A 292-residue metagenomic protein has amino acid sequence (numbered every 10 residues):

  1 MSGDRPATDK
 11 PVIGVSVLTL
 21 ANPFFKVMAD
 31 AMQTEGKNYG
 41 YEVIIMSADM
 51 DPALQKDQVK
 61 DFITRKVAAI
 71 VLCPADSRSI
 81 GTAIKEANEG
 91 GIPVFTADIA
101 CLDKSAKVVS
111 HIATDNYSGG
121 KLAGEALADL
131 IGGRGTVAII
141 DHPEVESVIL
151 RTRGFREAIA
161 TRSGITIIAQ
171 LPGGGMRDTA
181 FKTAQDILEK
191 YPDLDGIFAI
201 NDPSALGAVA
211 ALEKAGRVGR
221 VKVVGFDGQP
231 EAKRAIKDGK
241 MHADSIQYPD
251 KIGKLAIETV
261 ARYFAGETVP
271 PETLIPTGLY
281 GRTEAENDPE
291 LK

Functional and structural regions predicted by a protein language model:
M1-P11, S147, A158-I159, Y248-K292: Hinge/cleft segment of the Venus flytrap/periplasmic-binding protein
K10-Y39, V43-D61, R65-V67, C73-S77 (+4 more regions): Extracytoplasmic "Venus flytrap"
I13, Q55, I112-V137, I149-L150 (+3 more regions): Hydrophobic alpha-helical segments within soluble ligand-binding/sensing domains
V15, I45, L72, V94-T96 (+3 more regions): Hydrophobic residues in well-ordered beta-strands that form the structural core
F24-Y41, G119-A126, S147-I165, T179 (+3 more regions): Short, solvent-exposed amphipathic alpha-helices that sit in or adjacent to ligand/effector-binding or catalytic
G36-A48, T136-D141, R156-D178, P276: Short beta-strand elements in bilobed, periplasmic/extracellular small-molecule ligand-binding domains
L72-N88, F155, A169, G173-R234: Hydrophobic alpha-helical
S77-S118, D129, T136, Q229-D238 (+2 more regions): Flexible loop/hinge segments that line or gate small-molecule binding clefts
